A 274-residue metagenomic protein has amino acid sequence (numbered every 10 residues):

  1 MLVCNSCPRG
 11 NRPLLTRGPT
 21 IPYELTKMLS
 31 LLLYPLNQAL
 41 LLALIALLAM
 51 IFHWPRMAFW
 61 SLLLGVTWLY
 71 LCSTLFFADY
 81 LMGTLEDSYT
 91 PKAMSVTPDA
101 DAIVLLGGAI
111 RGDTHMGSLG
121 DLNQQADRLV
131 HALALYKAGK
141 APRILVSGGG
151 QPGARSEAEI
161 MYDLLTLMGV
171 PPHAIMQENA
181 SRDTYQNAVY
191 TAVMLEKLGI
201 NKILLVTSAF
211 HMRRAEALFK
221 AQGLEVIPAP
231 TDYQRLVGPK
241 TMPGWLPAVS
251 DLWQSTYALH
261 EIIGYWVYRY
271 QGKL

Functional and structural regions predicted by a protein language model:
C4-C7: Cysteine-centered motifs
R9-I21: Short, Lys/Arg-enriched N-terminal segments with co-localized hydrophobic residues within the first ~10-30 amino acids
I21-L29, F77, L81-L85, L259-W266: Hydrophobic alpha-helical segments of integral membrane proteins, encompassing both true transmembrane helices
I21-M50: Membrane-embedded alpha-helical segments of integral membrane proteins
M50-A58: Membrane-interface helix-boundary motifs at transmembrane edges
V66, L71-V249: A structural signal for short, hydrophobic/glycine-enriched beta-strand patches
G238-M242, W253-L274: Extracytoplasmic/luminal low-complexity segments enriched in Pro/Gly and acidic/polar residues that act as flexible
